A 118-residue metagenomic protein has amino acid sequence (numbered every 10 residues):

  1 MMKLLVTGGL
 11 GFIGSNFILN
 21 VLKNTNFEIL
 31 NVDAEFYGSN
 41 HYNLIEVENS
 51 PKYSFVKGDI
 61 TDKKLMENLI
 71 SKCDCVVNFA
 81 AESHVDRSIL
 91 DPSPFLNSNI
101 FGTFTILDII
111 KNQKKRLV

Functional and structural regions predicted by a protein language model:
M1-V118: N-terminal Rossmann-like NAD(P)+-binding domain of SDR-like oxidoreductases, especially those catalyzing
